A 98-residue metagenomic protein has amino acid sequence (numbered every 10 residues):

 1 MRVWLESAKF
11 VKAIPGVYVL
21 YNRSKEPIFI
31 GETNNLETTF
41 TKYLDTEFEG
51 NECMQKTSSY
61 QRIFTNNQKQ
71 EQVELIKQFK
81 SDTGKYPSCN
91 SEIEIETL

Functional and structural regions predicted by a protein language model:
M1-N34, T38, Q61-K77, T97-L98: GIY-YIG nuclease catalytic motif and its immediate N-terminal context
S7-K9, F48-N51: Short, flexible, glycine/charge-rich loop motifs used to bind or transfer phosphoryl groups or to couple energy/partner
G31, C53, C89: Short cysteine clusters
T39-G50: A short, polar/charged loop-to-alpha-helix boundary motif
L44, I76-F79: Hydrophobic residues within well-ordered, non-membrane alpha-helices that form the packing/core of soluble catalytic
E49-K56, K69-Q72, T83-Y86: Charge-biased low-complexity segments
N51-Q55, I63-T65, E94-I95: Short, intrinsically disordered/low-complexity patches at protein termini and at juxtamembrane boundaries
S81-I93: Coupling/hinge elements of helicase-like and P-loop NTPase modules
